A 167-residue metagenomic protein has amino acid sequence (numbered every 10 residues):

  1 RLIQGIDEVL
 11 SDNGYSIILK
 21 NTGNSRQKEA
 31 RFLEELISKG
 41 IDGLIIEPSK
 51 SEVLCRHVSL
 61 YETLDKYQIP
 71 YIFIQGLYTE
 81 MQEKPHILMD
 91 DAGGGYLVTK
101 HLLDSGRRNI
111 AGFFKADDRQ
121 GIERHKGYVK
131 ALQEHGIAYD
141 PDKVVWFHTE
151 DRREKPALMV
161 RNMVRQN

Functional and structural regions predicted by a protein language model:
R1: Extracytoplasmic "Venus flytrap"
G5-I18, R31-D42, L54-N167: Bacterial carbohydrate/catabolite-sensing allosteric modules
T22: Short "lid" loop at the C-terminus of a central beta-strand within the Rossmann-like core of SAM-dependent
S49-S51: Short glycine-rich anion-binding loops that position phosphate/pyrophosphate groups of nucleotides and phosphorylated
